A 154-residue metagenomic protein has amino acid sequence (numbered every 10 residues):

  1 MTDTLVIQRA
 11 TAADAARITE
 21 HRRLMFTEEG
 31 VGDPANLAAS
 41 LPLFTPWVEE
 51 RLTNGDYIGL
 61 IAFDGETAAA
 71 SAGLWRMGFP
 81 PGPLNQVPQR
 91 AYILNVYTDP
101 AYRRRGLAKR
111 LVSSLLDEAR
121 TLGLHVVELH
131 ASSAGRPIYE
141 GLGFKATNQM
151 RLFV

Functional and structural regions predicted by a protein language model:
V6-E20: A short beta-loop-alpha structural element at the N-terminal edge of CoA-dependent acyl/N-acetyltransferase catalytic
F26-W47: Conserved GNAT-fold acetyl-CoA-binding loop/helix
P46-I61, Y92: A short helix-loop-beta-strand connector motif used in the catalytic cores of GNAT acetyltransferases and, in some
I61, T67-R76, Y92, Y97: Conserved beta-strand in the GNAT
F79-G82, E128-A134, E140, K145-V154: Conserved catalytic-core motifs of GNAT/GCN5-like acyltransferases
L84-P100, R151: Conserved acetyl-CoA binding element of GNAT-fold acetyltransferases
Y102, G106-S114: Conserved acetyl-CoA pyrophosphate-binding loop and the N-cap/start of the following alpha-helix in GNAT-like
V112, A119-A131: Conserved GNAT acetyl-CoA-binding A-motif
